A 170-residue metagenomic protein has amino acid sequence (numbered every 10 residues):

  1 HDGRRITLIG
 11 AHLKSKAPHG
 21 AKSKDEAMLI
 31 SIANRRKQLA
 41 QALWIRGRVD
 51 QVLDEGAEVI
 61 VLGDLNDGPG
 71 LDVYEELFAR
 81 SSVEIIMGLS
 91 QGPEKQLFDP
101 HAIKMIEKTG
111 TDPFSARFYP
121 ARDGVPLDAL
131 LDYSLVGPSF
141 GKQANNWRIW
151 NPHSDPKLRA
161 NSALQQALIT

Functional and structural regions predicted by a protein language model:
H1-K22, E26: Beta-strand-turn-beta hairpins that frame and shape the catalytic cleft of phosphate-ester-processing enzymes
L8, I60-L62: Beta-strand elements within well-structured catalytic alpha/beta cores of enzymes that handle phosphate/sulfate esters
A11-K14, Q38, A42, S134: Long, contiguous hydrophobic alpha-helical segments, chiefly transmembrane helices and signal peptides
H12-K14, L65-G68: Catalytic metal-binding/acid-base residues of hydrolase active sites
D25-E26, L39, S90-G92: An exposed, glycine/acidic-rich loop-and-rim segment of catalytic or binding clefts
A27-S31, S115-R117: Flexible glycine/proline-enriched surface loops and loop-helix/loop-strand junctions
L29-A57: A long, amphipathic alpha-helix that forms part of the scaffold/cap immediately adjacent to metal-dependent active
Q51-V59, N66-T170: Metal-dependent phosphoester-hydrolase catalytic domains
